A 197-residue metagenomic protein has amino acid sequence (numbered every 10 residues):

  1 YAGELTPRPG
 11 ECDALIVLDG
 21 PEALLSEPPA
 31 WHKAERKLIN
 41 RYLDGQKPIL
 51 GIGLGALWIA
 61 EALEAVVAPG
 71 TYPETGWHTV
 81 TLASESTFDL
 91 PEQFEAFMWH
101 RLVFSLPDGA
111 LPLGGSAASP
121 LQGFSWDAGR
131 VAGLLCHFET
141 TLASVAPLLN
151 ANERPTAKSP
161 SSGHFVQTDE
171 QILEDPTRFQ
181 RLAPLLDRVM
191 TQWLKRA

Functional and structural regions predicted by a protein language model:
Y1-L50: Flexible gly/pro-rich beta->alpha loop and the following alpha-helix that scaffold active-site loops
R8-G10, W126, S144-L148: Short aromatic-enriched loop/helix-cap "lid" or pocket-rim segments at secondary-structure transitions that line
L18, G53, L135: Short beta-strand segments
E22-L24, A56, V103, L142: Glycine-rich nucleotide phosphate-binding loop and flanking beta-alpha elements of Rossmann-like dinucleotide-binding
W31-E35, V67-A68, G114-G115, N150-N152: Glycine-rich, phosphate-binding/catalytic loops in enzymes
Y42-V66: Catalytic nucleophile loop
L63-S144: Pocket-forming structural segment of enzyme catalytic cores
T140-A197: Acyltransferase
